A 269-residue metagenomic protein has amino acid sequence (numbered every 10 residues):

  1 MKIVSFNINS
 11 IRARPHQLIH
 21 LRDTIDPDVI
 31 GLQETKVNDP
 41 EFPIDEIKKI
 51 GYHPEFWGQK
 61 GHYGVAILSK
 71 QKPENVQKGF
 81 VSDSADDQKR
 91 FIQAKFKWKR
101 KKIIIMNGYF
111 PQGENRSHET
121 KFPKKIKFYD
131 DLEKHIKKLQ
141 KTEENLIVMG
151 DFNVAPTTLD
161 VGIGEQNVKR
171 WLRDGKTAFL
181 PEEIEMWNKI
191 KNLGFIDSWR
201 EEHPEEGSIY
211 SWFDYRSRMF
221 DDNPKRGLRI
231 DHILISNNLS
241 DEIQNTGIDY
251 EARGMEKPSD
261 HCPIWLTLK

Functional and structural regions predicted by a protein language model:
M1-Y52, W57, H62-V65, L180: N-terminal, active-site-proximal structural segment of metallo-dependent hydrolase catalytic domains
I3-N7, R22-P40, I105, H135-D160 (+4 more regions): Active-site beta-strand/loop signature of hydrolases that rely on acidic residues for catalysis
T35-S117: Structured beta-strand-rich core segments of catalytic domains in phosphoester-bond hydrolases
I50, F128-R226, I230: Metal-dependent phosphoesterases centered on the DNase I-like endonuclease/exonuclease/phosphatase
G61-V76, E206, F220-E242, L268: Conserved beta strand-loop-helix elements of the APE1-like EEP
K70-Q71, A94-R100, S236-N237, S259 (+1 more regions): Active-site beta-strand termini and strand-to-loop segments that position acidic
V81-S82, F110-Y129, R170-G175: Surface-exposed cleft-lining segments at the edges of enzyme active sites
G247-K269: Surface polyanion/phosphate-binding segment centered on an Asp-His-Pro turn
